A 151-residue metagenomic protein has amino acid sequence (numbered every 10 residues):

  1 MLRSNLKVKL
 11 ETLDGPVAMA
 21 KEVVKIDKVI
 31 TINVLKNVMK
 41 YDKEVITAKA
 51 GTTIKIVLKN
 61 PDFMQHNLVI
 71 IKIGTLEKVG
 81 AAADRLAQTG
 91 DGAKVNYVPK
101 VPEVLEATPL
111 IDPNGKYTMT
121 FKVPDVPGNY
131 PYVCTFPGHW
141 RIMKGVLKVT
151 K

Functional and structural regions predicted by a protein language model:
L2-L35, T75-Y97, K122, H139-K151: Extracytoplasmic/periplasmic copper-protein system
D14-A18, K40, F63-M64, V95 (+1 more regions): Extracellular/periplasmic metallocenter environments
V23-I54: N-terminal edge beta-strand
I26-I30, T52-I54, M64-H66, G115-Y117 (+1 more regions): Envelope-exposed proteins and targeting segments
K43-V45, G90, G115: Solvent-exposed, flexible loop/coil residues
A48, I56, L68, C134: Divalent metal-coordination and catalytic microenvironments
L58-N60: Asparagine-centered strand-capping/turn motif at beta-strand->loop junctions
L68-T75: Short Gly/aromatic-enriched secondary-structure transition segments
